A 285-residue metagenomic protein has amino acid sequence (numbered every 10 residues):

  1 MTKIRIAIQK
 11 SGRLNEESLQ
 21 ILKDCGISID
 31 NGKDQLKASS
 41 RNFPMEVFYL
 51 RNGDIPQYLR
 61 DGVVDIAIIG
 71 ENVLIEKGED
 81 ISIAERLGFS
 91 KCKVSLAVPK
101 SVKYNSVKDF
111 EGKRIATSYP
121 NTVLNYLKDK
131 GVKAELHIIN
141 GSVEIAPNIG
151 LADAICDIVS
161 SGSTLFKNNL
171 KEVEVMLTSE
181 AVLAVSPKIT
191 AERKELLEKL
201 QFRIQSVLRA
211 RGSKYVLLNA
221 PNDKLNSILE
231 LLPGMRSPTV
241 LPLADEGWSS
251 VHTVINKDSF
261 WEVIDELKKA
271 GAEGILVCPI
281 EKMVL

Functional and structural regions predicted by a protein language model:
T2-P44, E71-I81, L87-S90, S101-L285: Small-molecule-sensing regulatory modules
S39-Q57: Active-site-flanking structural segment that lines cofactor/substrate pockets
G53-Y58, V63-D80: Pocket-flanking alpha-helical
C92-S95: Active-site-proximal cofactor/substrate-binding loop regions of enzyme domains
